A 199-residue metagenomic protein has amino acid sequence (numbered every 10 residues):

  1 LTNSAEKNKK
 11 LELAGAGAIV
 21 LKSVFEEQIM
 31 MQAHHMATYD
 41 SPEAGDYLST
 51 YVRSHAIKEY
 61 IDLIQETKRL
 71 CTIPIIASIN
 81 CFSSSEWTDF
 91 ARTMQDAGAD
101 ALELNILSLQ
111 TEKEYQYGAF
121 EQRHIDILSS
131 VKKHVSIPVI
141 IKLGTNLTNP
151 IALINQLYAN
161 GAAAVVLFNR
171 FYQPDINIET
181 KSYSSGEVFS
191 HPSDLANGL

Functional and structural regions predicted by a protein language model:
T2-G45, H55-I76, N80-L199: Alpha/beta enzyme core
S49: Aromatic-lined substrate-binding rim segments of carbohydrate-active enzymes
